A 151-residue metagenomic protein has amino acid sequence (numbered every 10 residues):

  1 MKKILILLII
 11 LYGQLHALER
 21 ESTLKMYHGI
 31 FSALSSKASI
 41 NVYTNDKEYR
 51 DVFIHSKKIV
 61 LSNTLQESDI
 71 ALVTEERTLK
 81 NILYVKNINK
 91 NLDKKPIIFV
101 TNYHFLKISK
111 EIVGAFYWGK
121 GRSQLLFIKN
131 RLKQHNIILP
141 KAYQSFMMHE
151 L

Functional and structural regions predicted by a protein language model:
K2-L5, L15-L151: Short hydrophobic alpha-helices and adjacent helix-cap/hinge residues
L11-Y12: Repetitive helical segments and hydrophobic/amphipathic motifs
